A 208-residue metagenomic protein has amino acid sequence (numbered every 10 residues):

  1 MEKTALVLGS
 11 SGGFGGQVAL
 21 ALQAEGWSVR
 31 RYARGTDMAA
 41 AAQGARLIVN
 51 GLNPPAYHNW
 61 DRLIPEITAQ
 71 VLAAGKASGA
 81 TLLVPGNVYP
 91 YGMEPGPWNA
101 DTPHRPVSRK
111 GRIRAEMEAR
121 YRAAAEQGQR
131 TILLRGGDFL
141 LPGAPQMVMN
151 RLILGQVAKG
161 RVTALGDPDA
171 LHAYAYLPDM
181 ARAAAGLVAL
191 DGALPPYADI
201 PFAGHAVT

Functional and structural regions predicted by a protein language model:
K3-A24: N-terminal Rossmann NAD(P)H-binding glycine-rich loop of SDR-like oxidoreductase domains
G16-Q17, A21, R31-S78, Y91 (+1 more regions): NAD(P)H-binding glycine-rich loop region in Rossmannoid oxidoreductase-like domains and their noncatalytic homologs
A69-E116, I132: Conserved Rossmann-fold NAD(P)-dependent oxidoreductase catalytic core, especially the SDR/UDP-sugar
N87, A119-G143: Conserved beta-loop-beta element that borders a ligand/cofactor-binding pocket
A115, L140-L152, L187-I200: Glycine/proline-rich active-site loop of Rossmann-fold NAD(P)-dependent oxidoreductases
G137-L171: NAD(P)-dependent short-chain dehydrogenase/reductase
L171-P178, I200-T208: Substrate-binding strand-loop-helix patch in Rossmann-like NAD(P)-dependent oxidoreductase/epimerase domains
